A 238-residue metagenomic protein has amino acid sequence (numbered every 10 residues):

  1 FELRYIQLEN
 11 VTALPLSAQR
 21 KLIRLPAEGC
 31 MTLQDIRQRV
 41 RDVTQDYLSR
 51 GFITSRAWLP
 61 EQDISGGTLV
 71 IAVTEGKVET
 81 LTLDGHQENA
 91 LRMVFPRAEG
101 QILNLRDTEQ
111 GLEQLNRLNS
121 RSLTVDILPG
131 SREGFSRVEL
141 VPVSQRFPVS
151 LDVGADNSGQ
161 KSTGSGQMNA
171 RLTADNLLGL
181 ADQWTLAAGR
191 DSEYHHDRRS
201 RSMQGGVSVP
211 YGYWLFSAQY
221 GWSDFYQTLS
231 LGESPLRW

Functional and structural regions predicted by a protein language model:
F1-G159, R171, A188-S202: Periplasmic polypeptide-binding modules associated with outer-membrane biogenesis and secretion
L123, P148-L151, L178-W184, G212-A218: Repeated loop/turn-to-beta-strand initiation elements of outer-membrane beta-barrel proteins
A155-G159, N176, A188-Y194, Y211-Y213 (+1 more regions): Transmembrane beta-strands of outer-membrane beta-barrel pores
S162-M168: Short, cationic low-complexity segments
M168-L178, R201-A218: Feature captures outer-membrane beta-barrel proteins of Gram-negative bacteria and organelles
H196-S202, T228-P235: Outer-membrane beta-barrel translocator domains and adjoining extracellular loop/strand segments of Gram-negative
Y220, P235-W238: Extracellular/periplasm-exposed beta-strand and loop segments of Gram-negative cell-envelope proteins, dominated by
